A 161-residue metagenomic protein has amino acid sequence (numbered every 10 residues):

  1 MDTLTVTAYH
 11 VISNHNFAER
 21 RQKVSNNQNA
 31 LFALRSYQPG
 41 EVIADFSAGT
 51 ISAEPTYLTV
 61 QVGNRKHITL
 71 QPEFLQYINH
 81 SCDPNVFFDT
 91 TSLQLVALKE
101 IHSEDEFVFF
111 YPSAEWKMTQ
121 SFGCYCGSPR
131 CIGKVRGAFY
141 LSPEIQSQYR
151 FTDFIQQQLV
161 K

Functional and structural regions predicted by a protein language model:
D2-F87, L93: Catalytic cores of histone-lysine modification enzymes
C82, V86-K161: C-terminal SET catalytic tail plus cysteine-rich post-SET Zn-binding segment of SAM-dependent SET-domain
